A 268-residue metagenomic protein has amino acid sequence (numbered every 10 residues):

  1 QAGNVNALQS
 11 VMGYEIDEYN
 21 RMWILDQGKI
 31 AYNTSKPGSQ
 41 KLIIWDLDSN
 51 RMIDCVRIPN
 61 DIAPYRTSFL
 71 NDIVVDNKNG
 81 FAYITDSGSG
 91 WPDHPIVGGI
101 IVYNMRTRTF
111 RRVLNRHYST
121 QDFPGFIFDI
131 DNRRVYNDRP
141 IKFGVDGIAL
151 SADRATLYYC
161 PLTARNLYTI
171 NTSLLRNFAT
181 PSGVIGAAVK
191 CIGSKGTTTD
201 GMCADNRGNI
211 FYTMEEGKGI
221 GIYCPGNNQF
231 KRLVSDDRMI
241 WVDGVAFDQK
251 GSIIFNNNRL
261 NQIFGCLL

Functional and structural regions predicted by a protein language model:
Q1, I53-I58, F110-I127, N177-G193 (+1 more regions): Beta-propeller fold detector
Q1-N4, I30-I53, R57: Beta-propeller domains
G3-L25, D61-T85, S89-G90, T120-T156 (+2 more regions): Beta-rich, blade/repeat-based domains predominating in secreted/periplasmic proteins but also intracellular
Q27-K29, S87-S89, P95, N115 (+4 more regions): Short loop/turn segments immediately following the C-termini of beta-strands
Y32-Q40, W91-I96, L162-T163, E215-E216 (+1 more regions): Short, solvent-exposed loop/turn segments at conserved positions within beta-propeller repeat blades
P37-R51, V97-R108, L268: Beta-propeller blade signature
D48, M105-F110, Y118-S119, T169-S182 (+1 more regions): Short loop/turn segments immediately following beta-strands, especially the blade-tip and inter-blade linker loops
G244-L268: Blade-level signature of beta-propeller repeat domains, shared across WD40, Kelch, NHL, RCC1 and BNR/Asp-box propellers
